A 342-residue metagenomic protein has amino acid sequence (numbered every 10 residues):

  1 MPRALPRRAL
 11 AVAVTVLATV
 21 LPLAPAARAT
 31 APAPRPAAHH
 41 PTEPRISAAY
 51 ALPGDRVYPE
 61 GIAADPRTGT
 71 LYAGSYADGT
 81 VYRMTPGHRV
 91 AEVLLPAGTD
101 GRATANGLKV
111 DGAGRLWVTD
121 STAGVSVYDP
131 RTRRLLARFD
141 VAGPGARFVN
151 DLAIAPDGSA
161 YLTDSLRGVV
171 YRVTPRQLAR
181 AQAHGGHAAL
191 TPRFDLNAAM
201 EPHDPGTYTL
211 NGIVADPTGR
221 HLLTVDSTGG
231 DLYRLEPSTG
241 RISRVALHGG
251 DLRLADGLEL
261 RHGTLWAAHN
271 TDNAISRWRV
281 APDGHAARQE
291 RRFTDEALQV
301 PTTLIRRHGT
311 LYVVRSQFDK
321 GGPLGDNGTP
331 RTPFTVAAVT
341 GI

Functional and structural regions predicted by a protein language model:
M1-A31: Secretory targeting and sorting signals
H39-R56, A287-E290, T335, V339: A short helix->beta-strand "capping" segment at the edge of beta-propeller domains
I46-L52, R89-T99, R134-A142, T191-D204 (+2 more regions): A short beta-strand motif characteristic of beta-propeller blades
G54-T68, G98-L116, A142-A160, A198-H221 (+2 more regions): Beta-rich, blade/repeat-based domains predominating in secreted/periplasmic proteins but also intracellular
D55, D65, L71-A77, V110-D111 (+6 more regions): Conserved beta-strand positions in repeat-built beta-propeller and related beta-rich domains
T85-R89, D129-R134, T174-L178, E236-G240 (+2 more regions): Short loop/turn segments that connect beta-strands within beta-propeller blades
A123-S159, T163, R167-V169, N197: Asp-box/WD-like beta-propeller blade repeats and closely related beta-sheet repeat scaffolds
G328-I342: Beta-propeller blade signature
